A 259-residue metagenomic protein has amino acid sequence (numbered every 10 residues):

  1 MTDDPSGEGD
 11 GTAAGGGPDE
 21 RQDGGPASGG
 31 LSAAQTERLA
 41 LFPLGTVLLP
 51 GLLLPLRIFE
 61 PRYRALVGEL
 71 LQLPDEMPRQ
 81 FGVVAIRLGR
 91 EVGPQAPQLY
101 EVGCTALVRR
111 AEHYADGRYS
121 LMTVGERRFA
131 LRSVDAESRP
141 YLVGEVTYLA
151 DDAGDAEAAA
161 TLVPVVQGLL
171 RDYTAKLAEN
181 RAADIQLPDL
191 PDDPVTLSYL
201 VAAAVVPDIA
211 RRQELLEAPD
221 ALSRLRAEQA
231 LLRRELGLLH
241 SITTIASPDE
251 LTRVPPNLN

Functional and structural regions predicted by a protein language model:
T2-N259: N-terminal low-complexity, acidic/polar interaction/targeting segments
